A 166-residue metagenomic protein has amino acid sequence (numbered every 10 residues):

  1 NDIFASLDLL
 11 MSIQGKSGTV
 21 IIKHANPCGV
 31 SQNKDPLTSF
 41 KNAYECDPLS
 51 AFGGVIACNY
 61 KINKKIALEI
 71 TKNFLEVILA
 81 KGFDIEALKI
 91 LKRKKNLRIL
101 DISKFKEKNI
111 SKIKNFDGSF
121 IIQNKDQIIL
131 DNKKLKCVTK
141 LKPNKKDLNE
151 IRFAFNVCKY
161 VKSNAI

Functional and structural regions predicted by a protein language model:
N1-I166: ATP-dependent carboxylate/acyl-activation modules
